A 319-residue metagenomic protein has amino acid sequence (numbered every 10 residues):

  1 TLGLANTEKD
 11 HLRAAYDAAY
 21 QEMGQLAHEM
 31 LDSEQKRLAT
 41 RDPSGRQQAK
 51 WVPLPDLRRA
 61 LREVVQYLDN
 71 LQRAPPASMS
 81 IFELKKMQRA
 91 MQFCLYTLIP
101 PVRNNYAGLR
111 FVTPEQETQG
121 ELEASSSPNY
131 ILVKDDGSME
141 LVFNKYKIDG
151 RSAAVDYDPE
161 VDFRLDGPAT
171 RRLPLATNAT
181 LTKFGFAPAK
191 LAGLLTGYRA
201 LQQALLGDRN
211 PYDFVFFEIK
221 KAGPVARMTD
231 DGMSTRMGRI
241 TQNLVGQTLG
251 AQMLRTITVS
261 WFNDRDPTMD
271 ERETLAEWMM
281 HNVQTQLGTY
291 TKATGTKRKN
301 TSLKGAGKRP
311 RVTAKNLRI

Functional and structural regions predicted by a protein language model:
T1-Q21, Q252-T256, M280, Y290: Non-catalytic DNA-binding core/recognition domains of DNA-processing enzymes
L54-N105: Basic, Lys/Arg- and aromatic-enriched nucleic-acid-binding interface segment
D69-Q72, L109-K183, A189: Conserved tyrosine-mediated DNA breakage-rejoining catalytic core shared by Y-recombinases
K85-R89, L95-S125, R265-M269, M279-H281: A short, glycine-centered helix-capping/turn motif at helix boundaries that positions DNA-contacting or catalytic
M87-M91, K221-M269, E277-T285: Short basic/aromatic active-site micro-motif
G108-Q116, I257-W261, E277-M280, T294-G295 (+1 more regions): Amphipathic alpha-helical scaffolding segments
R151-Q247, T258: Active-site/catalytic core of tyrosine-dependent DNA strand-transfer enzymes
M269, T274-E277, Q284-I319: DNA/chromatin major-groove-contacting recognition/catalytic segments
